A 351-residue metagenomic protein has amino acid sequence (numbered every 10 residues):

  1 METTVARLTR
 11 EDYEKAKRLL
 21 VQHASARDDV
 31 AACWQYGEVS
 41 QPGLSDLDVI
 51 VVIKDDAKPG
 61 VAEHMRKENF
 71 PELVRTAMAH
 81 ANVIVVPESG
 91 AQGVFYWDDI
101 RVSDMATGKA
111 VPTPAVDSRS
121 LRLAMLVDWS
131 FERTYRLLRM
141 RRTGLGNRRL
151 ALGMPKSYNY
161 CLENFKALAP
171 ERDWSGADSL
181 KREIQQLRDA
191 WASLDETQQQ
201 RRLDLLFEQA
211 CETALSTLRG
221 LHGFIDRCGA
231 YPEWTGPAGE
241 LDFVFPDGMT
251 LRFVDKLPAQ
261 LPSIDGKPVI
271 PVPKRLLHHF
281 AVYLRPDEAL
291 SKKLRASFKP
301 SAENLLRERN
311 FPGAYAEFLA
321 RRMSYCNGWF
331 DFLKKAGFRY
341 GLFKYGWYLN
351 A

Functional and structural regions predicted by a protein language model:
M1-D12, P59-E163, G176-K181, R219-R275: Conserved NTP/Mg2+-binding pocket subregion across the NTase superfamily
M1-W34, L194-T197, R202-C211, L215-S216: Helical scaffold of the NTase/Pol beta-like nucleotidyltransferase catalytic core
T9, T143-S157, D195-R202, A289 (+3 more regions): Alpha-helix capping and helix-coil boundary motifs
L20-L47, V52-P59: Active-site nucleotide-donor binding segment shared across nucleotidyl transfer reactions
S25, D29, R75, A169-W174 (+2 more regions): Residue-level recognition of short, structured coil/turn motifs that connect secondary structure elements
L150-Q209, T213: Extended, basic/helix-rich recognition subdomains
T217-A351: Charge-dense, extended regions
